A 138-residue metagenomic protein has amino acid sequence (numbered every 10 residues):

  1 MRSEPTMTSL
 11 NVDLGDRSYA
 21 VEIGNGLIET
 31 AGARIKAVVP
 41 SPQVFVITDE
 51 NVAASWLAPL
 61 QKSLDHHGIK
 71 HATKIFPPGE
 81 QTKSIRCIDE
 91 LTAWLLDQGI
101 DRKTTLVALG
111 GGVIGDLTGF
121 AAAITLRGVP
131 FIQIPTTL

Functional and structural regions predicted by a protein language model:
R2-T105: ATP/NTP phosphate-donor binding region
K83-L138: Glycine/threonine-rich beta-strand-loop-alpha-helix active-site module that forms ligand/phosphate-binding
